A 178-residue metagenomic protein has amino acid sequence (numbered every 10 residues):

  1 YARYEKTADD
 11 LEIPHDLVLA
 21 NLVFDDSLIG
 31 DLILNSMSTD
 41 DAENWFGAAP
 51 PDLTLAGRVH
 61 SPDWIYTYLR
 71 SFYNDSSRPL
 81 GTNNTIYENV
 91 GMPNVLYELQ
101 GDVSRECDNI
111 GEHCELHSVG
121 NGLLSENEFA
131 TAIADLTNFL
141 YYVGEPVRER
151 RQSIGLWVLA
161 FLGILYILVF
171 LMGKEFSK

Functional and structural regions predicted by a protein language model:
Y1: Detector for the c-type heme attachment site
K6-T85, V90-E106, E112-F129: Electron-transfer interface patches adjacent to heme c in soluble/periplasmic c-type cytochromes and di-/multiheme
Y73, G144, M172, F176: Hydrophobic/aromatic-lined pockets within catalytic cores
G120-W157: Short, aromatic-rich amphipathic segments at membrane interfaces that lie adjacent to a transmembrane helix or signal
R151-K178: Juxtamembrane interface at the cytosolic side of transmembrane helices
